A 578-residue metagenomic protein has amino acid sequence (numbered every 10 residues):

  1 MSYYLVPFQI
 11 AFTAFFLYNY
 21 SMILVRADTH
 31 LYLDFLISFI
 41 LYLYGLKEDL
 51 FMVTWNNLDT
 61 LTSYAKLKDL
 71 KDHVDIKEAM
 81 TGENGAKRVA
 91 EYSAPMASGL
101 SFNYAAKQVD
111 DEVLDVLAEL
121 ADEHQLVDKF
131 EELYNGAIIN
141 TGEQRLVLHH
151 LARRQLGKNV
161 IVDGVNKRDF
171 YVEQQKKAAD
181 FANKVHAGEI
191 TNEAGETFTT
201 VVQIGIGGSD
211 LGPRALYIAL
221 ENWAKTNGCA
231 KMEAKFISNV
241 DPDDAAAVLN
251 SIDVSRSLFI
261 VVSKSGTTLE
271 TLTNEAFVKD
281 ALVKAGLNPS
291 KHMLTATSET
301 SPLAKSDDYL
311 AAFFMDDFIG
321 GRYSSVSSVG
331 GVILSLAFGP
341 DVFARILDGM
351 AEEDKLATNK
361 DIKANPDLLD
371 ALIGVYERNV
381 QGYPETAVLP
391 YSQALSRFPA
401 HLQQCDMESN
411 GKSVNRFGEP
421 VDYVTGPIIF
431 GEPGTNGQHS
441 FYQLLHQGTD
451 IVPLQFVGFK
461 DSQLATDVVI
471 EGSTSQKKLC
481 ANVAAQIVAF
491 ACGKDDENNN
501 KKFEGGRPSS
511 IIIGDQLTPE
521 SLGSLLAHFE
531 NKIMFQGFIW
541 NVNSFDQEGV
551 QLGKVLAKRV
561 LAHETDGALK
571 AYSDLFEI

Functional and structural regions predicted by a protein language model:
Y18, M22, S38-E48: Short, positively charged and aromatic/hydrophobic N-terminal segments
W55-A194, G514, Q536: Extended, charge-enriched "interface" segments that sit outside catalytic cores
A105, V424-Q516: Helicase-primase coupling helices
D180-G188, A194-K360, R559-A562: Glycine-rich phosphate-binding loops that contact phosphosugars or nucleotide phosphates
T199-G207, F259-S265, E385-S392, I429 (+1 more regions): Short glycine-rich or small-residue beta-strand-to-loop segments that form or flank ligand, phosphate, metal/Fe-S
A281-T466, L552-L556, A562-I578: Active-site phosphate/pyrophosphate-binding segments
S510-I578: C-terminal helical/tail subdomains of lipid-metabolizing enzymes
